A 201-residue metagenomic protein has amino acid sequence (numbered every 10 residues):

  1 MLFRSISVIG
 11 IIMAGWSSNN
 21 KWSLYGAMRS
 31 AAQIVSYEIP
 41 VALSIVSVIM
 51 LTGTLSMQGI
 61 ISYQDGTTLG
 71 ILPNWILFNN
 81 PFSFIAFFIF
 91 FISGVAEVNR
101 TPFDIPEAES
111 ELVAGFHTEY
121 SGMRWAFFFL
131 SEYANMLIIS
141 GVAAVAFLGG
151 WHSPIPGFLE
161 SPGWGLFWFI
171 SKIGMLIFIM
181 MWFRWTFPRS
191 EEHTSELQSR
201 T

Functional and structural regions predicted by a protein language model:
M1-L2, H193-S199: Short, small-residue-biased leader/transition segments that mark boundaries at the very start of proteins
F3-V8, W16: Membrane-interface helix-loop-helix modules in multi-pass inner-membrane proteins
M13-Y25, R29-V98, F103-E191, R200: Hydrophobic alpha-helical transmembrane segments and adjacent short intramembrane/lumenal linkers of inner/organellar
